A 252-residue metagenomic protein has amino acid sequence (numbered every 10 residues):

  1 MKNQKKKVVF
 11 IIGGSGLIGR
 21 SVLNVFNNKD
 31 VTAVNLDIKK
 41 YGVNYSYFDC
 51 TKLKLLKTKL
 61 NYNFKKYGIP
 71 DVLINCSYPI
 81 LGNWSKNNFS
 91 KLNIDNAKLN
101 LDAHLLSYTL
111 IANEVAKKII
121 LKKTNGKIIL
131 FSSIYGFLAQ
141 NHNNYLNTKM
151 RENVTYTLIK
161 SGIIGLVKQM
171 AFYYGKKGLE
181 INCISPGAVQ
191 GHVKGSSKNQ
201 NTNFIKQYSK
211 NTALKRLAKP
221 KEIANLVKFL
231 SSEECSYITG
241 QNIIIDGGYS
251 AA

Functional and structural regions predicted by a protein language model:
N3, K228, T239-A252: Short C-terminal tail/terminal secondary-structure segment of NAD(P)H-dependent dehydrogenase/reductase domains
S15, G19-N24: N-terminal Rossmann NAD(P)H-binding glycine-rich loop of SDR-like oxidoreductase domains
D71, S90-L110, I129, Y156-I163 (+2 more regions): Catalytic Tyr-X3-Lys loop
C76-S85, G248: Conserved NAD(P)H cofactor-binding loop of Rossmann-fold oxidoreductase domains
P79-L81, I94, I129-G162, V167-K176 (+1 more regions): Catalytic loop of short-chain dehydrogenase/reductase
N141-L146, K176, C183-T212: A glycine/serine/threonine-rich, flexible loop-to-helix segment that serves as the NAD(P) cofactor-binding "lid"
G175, E180, I238-G240: Short, small/polar-rich loop/turn modules that mediate ligand/substrate recognition or access, typified
T212-I223, E234: A conserved structural motif in NAD(P)-dependent oxidoreductases
